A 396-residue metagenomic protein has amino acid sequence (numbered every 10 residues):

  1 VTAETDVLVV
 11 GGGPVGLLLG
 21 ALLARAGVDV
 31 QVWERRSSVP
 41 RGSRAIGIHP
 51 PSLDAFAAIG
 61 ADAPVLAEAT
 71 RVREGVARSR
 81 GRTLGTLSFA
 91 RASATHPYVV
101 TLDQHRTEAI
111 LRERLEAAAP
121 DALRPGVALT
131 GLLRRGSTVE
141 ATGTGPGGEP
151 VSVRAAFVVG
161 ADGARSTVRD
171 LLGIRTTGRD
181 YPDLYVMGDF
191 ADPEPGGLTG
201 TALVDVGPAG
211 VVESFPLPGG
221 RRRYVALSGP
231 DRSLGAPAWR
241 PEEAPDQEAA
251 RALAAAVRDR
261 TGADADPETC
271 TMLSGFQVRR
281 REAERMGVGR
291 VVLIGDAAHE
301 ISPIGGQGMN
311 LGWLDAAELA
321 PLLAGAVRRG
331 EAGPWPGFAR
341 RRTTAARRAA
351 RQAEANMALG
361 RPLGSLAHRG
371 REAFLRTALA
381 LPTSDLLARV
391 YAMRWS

Functional and structural regions predicted by a protein language model:
A3-T5, G148-F157: Core beta-strand elements of the Rossmann-like FAD/NAD(P) dinucleotide-binding domain in flavoenzyme oxidoreductases
V10, V153-G163: Short hydrophobic core segments
G12-A21, R25, W33, L111 (+3 more regions): Conserved mid-domain beta->alpha element of the FAD-binding
A24-R44: Glycine-rich FAD pyrophosphate-binding loop
R44, I48-R114: Active-site-adjacent segment of FAD-dependent monooxygenases/related oxidoreductases
G85-V99, D103-R106, G148-E149, G197-G200 (+1 more regions): Conserved FAD/dinucleotide-binding core of flavoprotein oxidoreductases
P125-V139: A conserved short coil-to-beta-strand element within the FAD-binding core of flavoproteins
P321-S396: C-terminal helical "tail/cap" subdomain of flavin- and related membrane-associated enzymes
